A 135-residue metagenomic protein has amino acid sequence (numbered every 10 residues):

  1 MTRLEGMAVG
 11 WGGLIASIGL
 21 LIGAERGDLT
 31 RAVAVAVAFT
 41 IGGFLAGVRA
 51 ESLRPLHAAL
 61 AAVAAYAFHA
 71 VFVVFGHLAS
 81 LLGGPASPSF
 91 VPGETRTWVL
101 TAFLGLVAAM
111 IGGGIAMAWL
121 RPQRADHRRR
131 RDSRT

Functional and structural regions predicted by a protein language model:
M1-T135: Juxtamembrane/disordered regions of integral membrane proteins
